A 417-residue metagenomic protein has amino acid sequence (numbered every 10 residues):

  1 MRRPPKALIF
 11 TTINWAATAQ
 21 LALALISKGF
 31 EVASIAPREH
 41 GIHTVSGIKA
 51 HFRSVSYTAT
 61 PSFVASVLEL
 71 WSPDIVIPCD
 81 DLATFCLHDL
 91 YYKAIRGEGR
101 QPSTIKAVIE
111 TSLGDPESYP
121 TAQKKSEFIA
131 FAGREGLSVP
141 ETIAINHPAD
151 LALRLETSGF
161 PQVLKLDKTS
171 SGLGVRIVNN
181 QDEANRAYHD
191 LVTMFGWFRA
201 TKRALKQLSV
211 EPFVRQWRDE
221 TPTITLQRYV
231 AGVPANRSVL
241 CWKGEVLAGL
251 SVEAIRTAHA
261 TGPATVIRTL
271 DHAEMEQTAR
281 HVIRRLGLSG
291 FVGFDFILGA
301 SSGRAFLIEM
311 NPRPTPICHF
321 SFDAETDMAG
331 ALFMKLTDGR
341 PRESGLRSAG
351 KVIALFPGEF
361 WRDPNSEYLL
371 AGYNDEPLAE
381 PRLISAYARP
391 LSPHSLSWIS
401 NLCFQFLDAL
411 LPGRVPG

Functional and structural regions predicted by a protein language model:
M1-D115, A149, C403-P416: ATP-binding N-terminal substructure of ATP-dependent carboxylate-amine bond-forming enzymes
Y119-T223, A273-E274: Active-site nucleotide/adenylate-binding loops and adjacent lid/helix of ATP-dependent enzymes
S171-G172, A254-I267, N311-E325: Glycine-rich phosphate/pyrophosphate-binding beta-alpha loops
Y188-H189, T193-R256, L270-Q277, L298 (+1 more regions): Phosphate-binding site of ATP-dependent enzymes
D219-T223, A260-S302, L336: A long amphipathic alpha-helix within ATP-dependent nucleotide-binding catalytic cores
V292, F296-L346: C-terminal structural cap/anchor segments
G330-G417: Peripheral (often C-terminal) accessory segments that flank ATP-dependent C-N-forming ligase machineries
